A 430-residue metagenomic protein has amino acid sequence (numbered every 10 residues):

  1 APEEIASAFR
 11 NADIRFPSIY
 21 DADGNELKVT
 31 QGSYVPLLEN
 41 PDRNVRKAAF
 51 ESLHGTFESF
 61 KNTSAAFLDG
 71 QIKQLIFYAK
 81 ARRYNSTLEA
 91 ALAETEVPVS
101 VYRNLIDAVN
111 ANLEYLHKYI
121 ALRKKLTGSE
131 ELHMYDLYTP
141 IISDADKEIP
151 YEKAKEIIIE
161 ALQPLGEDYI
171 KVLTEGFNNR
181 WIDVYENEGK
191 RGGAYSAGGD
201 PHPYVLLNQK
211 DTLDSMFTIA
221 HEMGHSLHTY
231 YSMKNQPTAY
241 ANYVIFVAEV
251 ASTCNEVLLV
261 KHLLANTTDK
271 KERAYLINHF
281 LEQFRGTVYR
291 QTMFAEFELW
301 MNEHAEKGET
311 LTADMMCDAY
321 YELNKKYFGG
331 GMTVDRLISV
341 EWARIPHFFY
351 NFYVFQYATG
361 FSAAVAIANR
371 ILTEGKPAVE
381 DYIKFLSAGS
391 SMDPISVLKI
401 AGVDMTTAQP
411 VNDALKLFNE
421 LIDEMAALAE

Functional and structural regions predicted by a protein language model:
A1-S100, A108, I157, A161 (+1 more regions): His/Asp/Glu-rich acidic catalytic environments and adjacent acidic regulatory segments
R83, K210-Y231, S252, V257 (+2 more regions): Active-site recognition of the HExxH zinc-binding catalytic motif
T87-D168: A metal-dependent hydrolase signature that marks the N-terminal structural subdomain at the beginning of catalytic folds
K125-Y135, I219, L227, A265-K271 (+2 more regions): C-terminal, non-catalytic "cap/extension" segments appended to globular domains
D146-Y151, D200-A220: Short pre-active-site segment immediately N-terminal to the catalytic Zn-binding motif
K147-I149, I182-P201: Catalytic zinc-binding patch centered on the HExxH motif and its immediate surroundings that defines zinc-dependent
E160, P164-K171, A197, H225 (+2 more regions): Conserved helix-loop functional segments at active or binding sites
Y243-E272, F280-E282, G286, G360: Post-HExxH zinc-binding segment in Zn-dependent metallohydrolases
